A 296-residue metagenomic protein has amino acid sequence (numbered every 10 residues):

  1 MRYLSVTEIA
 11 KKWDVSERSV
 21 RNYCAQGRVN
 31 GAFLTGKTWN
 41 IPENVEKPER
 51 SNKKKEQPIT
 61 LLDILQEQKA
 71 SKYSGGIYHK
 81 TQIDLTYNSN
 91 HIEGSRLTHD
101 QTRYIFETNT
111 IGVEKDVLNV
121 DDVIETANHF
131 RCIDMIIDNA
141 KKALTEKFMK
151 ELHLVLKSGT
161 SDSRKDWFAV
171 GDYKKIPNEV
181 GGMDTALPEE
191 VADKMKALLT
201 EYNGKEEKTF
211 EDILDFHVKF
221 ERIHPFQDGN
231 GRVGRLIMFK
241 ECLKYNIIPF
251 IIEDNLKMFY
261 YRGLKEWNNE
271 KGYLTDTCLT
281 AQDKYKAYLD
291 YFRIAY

Functional and structural regions predicted by a protein language model:
M1-W13, E17-V29, K37-Y296: FIC/Doc superfamily catalytic core
A32: Short, exposed beta-strand/loop patches in secreted or surface proteins that constitute
